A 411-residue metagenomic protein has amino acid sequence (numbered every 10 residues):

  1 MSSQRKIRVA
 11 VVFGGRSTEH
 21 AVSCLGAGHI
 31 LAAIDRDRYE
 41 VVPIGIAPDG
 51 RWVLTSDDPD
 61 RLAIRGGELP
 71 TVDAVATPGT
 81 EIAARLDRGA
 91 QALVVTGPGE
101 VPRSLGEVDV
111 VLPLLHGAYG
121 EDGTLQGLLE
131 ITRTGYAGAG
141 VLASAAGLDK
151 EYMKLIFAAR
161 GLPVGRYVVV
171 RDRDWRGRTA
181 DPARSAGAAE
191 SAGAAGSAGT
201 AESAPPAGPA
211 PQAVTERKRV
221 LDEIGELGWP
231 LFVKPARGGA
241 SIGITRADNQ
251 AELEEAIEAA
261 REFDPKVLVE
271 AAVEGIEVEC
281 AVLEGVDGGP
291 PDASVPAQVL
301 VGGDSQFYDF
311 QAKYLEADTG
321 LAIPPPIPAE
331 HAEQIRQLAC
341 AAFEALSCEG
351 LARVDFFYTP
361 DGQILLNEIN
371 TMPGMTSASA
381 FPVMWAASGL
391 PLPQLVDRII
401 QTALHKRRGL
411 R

Functional and structural regions predicted by a protein language model:
S2-I7, F13-R16, R36, G161 (+3 more regions): ATP-dependent carboxylate activation and anion-phosphoryl transfer catalytic cores that bind Mg-ATP to form
S2-V12, S17, C24-L25, V101-L105 (+2 more regions): Active-site nucleotide/adenylate-binding loops and adjacent lid/helix of ATP-dependent enzymes
R5-K6, H20, C24-G28, R36 (+4 more regions): Conserved N-proximal alpha/beta basic substrate-recognition cap immediately N-terminal to, or forming the N-lobe
I7, Q91, G165, W229-L231 (+6 more regions): Change "...and in nucleic-acid phosphodiester-cleaving endonucleases..." to "...and in nucleic-acid processing enzymes
V41, G135-Y136, V164, L231 (+2 more regions): Hydrophobic beta-strand scaffold residues
V42, V267-A271, V278-E279, E349-D361: A short glycine-rich, hydrophobically flanked beta-strand micro-motif that places a catalytic Asp/Glu for divalent metal
T245-Q337, Q363-L365: Phosphate-binding site of ATP-dependent enzymes
